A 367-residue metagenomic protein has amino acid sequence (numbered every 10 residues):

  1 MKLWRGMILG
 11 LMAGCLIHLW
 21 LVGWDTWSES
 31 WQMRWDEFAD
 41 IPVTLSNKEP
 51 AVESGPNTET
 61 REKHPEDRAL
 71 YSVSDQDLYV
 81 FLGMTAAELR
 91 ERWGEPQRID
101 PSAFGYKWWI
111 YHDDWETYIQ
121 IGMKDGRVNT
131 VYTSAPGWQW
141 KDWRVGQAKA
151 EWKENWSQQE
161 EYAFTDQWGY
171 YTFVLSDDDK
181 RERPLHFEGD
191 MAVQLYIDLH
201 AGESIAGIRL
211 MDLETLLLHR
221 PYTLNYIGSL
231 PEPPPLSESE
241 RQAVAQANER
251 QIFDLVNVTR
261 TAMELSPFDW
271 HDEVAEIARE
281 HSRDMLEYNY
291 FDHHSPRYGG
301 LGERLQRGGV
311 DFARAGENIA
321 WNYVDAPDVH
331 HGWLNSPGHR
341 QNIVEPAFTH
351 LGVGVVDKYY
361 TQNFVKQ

Functional and structural regions predicted by a protein language model:
M1-L3: N-terminal hydrophobic targeting signals that begin at the initiator methionine
R5-V22: Hydrophobic membrane-insertion alpha-helices, especially the h-region of bacterial N-terminal signal peptides
G6, G10, A135, Q139 (+2 more regions): A well-ordered secondary-structure block
V22-Q76, F81-K124, A148, K153-L213 (+3 more regions): A cross-family detector of function-defining hotspots
S72-Y79, A135-W143, S237-A247, T261-H271 (+3 more regions): Second-shell loop/turn segments in exported
W115-Q120, K124-A135, I277-Y323: Short, surface-exposed glycine/acidic/tryptophan-bearing loops
M191-S266: Intrinsically disordered, low-complexity, Pro/Ser/Thr/Asn/Gly/Ala-rich spacer/linker segments adjacent to signal
A243-Q306, A347-G354, K358: Short, well-ordered surface patches within globular domains
